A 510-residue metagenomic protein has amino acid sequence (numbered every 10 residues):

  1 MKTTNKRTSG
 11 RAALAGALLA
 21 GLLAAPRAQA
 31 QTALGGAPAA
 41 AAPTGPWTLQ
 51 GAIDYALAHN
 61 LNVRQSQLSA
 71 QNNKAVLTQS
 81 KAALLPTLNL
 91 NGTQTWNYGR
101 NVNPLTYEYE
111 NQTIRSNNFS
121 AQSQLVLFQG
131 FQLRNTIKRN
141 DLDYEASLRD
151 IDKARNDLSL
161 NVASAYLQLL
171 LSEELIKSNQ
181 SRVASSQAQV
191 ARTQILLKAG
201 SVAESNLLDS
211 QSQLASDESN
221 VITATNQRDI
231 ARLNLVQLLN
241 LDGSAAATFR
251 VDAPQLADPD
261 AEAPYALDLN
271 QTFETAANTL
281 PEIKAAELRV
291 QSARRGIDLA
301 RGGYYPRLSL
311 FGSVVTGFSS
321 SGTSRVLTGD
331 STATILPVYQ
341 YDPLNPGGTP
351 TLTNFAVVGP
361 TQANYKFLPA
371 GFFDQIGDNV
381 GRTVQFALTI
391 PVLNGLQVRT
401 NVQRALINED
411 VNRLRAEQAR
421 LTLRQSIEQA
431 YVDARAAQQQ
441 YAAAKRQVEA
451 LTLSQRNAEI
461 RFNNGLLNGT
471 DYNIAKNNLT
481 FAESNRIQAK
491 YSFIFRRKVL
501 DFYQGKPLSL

Functional and structural regions predicted by a protein language model:
K2-A17, Q29-A42, Y98, G243 (+5 more regions): Acidic, low-complexity, intrinsically disordered peripheral segments
K2-R7, D157-T275, D433, A437 (+3 more regions): Periplasmic alpha-helical coiled-coil/stalk elements that build and connect Gram-negative outer-membrane
A30-T93, G99, D252-D298, P391-V392 (+1 more regions): Bacterial Sec-pathway N-terminal export signals of envelope proteins
L34-G45, N91-L125, Q255-P264, D298 (+2 more regions): Small/polar, glycine/serine/threonine/aspartate-rich low-complexity segments that form flexible
R64-L68, K81, T113, L127-R155 (+6 more regions): Sec/SRP-type N-terminal targeting helices
A82, S219-L241, A437, Y441 (+1 more regions): Short segments within alpha-helical structural elements
S120-Q122, Y166, F273, Q385-A387 (+1 more regions): Membrane-embedded beta-strand positions in outer-membrane beta-barrel channels/transporters
